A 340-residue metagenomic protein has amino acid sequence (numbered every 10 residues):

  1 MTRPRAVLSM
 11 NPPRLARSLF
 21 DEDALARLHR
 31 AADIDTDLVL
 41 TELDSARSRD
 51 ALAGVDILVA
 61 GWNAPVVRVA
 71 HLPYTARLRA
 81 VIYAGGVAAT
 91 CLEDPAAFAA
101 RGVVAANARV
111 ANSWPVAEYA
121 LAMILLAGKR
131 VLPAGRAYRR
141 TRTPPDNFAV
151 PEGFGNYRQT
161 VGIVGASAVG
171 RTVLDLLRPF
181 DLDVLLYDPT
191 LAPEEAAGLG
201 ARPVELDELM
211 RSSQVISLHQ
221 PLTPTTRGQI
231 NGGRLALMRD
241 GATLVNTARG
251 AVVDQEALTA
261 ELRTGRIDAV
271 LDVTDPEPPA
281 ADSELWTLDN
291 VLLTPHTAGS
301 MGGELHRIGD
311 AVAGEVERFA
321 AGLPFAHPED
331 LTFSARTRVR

Functional and structural regions predicted by a protein language model:
M1-I57, R336-R340: N-terminal glycine-/charge-rich "phosphate-binding" loop or analogous flexible N-terminal tail
V59-W62, R79-G86, N107: Short beta-strand elements of ligand-binding domains
V67, P189-E284: Rossmann-like adenosine-cofactor binding region
F98-A111, D240-T243, A260-D275, W286-A298: Rossmann-fold dehydrogenase core element
R101-T160, D175: Phosphate-binding beta-alpha-beta segment of Rossmann-like dinucleotide-binding domains, i.e., the NAD(P)
A166-S167: Glycine-rich Rossmann-fold phosphate-binding loop(s) that bind the pyrophosphate of adenine dinucleotide cofactors
G170-R171: N-terminal Rossmann-fold NAD(P) dinucleotide-binding loop
I308-R340: NAD(P)-dependent dehydrogenase/reductase Rossmann-like domain
